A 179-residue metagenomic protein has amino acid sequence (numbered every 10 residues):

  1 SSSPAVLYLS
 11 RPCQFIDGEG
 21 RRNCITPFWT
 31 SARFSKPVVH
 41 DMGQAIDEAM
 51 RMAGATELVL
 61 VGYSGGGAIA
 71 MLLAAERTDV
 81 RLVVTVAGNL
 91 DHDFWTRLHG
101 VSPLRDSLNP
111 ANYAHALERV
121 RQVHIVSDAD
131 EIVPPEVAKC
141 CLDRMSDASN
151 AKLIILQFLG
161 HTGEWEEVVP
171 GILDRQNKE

Functional and structural regions predicted by a protein language model:
S1-A49: Serine-hydrolase catalytic machinery in alpha/beta-hydrolase-like enzymes
V6-Y8, V83, K152-I155: Conserved beta-strand scaffold positions in the cores of enzyme catalytic domains, especially in NTP/NDP-utilizing
S31-V39, Y63, E131, P135: Solvent-exposed, acidic/flexible segments
D47-P103: Primarily recognizes the serine-hydrolase "nucleophile elbow" in alpha/beta-hydrolase and SGNH/GDSL folds
G88-G160: The feature captures the conserved acid-bearing segment of alpha/beta-hydrolase catalytic domains
L159-V168: Catalytic histidine-centered segment of alpha/beta-hydrolase-like enzymes
G171-E179: C-terminal alpha-helix
